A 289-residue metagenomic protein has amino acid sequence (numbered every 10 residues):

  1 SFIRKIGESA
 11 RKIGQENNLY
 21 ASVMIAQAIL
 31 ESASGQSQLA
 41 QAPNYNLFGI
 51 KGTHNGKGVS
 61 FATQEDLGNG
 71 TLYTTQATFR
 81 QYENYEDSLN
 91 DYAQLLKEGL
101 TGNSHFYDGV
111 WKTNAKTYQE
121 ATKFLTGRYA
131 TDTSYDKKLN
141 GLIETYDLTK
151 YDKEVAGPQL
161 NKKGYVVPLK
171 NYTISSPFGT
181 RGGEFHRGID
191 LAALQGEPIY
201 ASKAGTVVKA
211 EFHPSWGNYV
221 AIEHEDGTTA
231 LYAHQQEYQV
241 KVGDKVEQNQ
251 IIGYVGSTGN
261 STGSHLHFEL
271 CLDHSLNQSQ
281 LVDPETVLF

Functional and structural regions predicted by a protein language model:
S1, E154-Y165, S275-Q280, F289: Intrinsically disordered, low-complexity Ser/Thr-rich linker and spacer segments in cell-wall-related proteins
S1-L160: Catalytic cores of secreted/periplasmic lytic hydrolases that degrade extracellular macromolecules
F2, I6, P177-E184, Q278: Extracellular beta-rich ligand/substrate-recognition surface
V23-A26, G49, S88, T173-S175 (+7 more regions): Structural recognition of the beta-strand scaffold that forms the well-ordered cores of secreted hydrolase catalytic
L100-T101, F212, S275: Acidic glycine-/aspartate-rich tracts in secreted/extracellular proteins
D152-N218, Q248, S257, S261: Surface-exposed, glycine-biased beta-strand/turn segments
H186-R187, A201-Q239, S264-L272: Zn2+-dependent peptidoglycan hydrolase active-site motif and core
V220-H224, D244-F289: Conserved, short, structured surface segments that act as functional micro-motifs
